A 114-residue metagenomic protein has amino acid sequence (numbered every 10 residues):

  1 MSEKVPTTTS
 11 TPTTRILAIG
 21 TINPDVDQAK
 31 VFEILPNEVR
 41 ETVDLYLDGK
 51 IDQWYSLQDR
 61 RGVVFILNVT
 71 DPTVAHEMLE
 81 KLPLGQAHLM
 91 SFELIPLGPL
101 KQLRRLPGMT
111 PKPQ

Functional and structural regions predicted by a protein language model:
M1-Q114: Conserved, structured core segments of small domains
